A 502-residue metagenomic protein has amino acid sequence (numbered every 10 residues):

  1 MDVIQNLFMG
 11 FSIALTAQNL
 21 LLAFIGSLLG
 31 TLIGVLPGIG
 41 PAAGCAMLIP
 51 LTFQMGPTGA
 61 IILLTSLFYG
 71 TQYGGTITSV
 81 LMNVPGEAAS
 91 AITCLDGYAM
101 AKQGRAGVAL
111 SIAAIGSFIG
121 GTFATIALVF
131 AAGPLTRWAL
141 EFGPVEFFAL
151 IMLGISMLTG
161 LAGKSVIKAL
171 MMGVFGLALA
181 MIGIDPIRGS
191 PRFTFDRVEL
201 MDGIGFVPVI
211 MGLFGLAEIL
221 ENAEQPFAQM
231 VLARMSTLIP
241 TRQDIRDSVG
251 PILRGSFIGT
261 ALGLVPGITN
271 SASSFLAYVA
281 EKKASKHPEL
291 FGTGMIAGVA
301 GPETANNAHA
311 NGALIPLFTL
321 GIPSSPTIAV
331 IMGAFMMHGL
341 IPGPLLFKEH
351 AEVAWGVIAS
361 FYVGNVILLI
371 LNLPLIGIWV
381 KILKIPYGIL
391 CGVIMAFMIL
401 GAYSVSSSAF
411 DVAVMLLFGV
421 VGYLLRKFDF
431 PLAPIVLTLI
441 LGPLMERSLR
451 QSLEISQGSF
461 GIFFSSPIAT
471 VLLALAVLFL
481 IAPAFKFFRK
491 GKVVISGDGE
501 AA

Functional and structural regions predicted by a protein language model:
M1-A60, P191-M295, V380, F397-Y403 (+4 more regions): Helix-loop-helix hairpins and the membrane-proximal interhelical loops of multi-pass alpha-helical transport proteins
S27-P41, T71-N83, L158-G163, F257-P266 (+3 more regions): Transmembrane alpha-helix interface/packing and boundary motifs in multi-pass membrane proteins, characterized by
I33-A42, V80-A91, F123-A127, L262-S271 (+4 more regions): Short helix-coil transition sites and intra-membrane helix breaks within transmembrane domains of multi-pass
P41-L51, L64, S79-A99, F130 (+6 more regions): Re-entrant/interfacial helical elements at transmembrane boundaries that shape and gate the permeation pathway
M47, L81-V108, P134, G143 (+4 more regions): Flexible loop linkers connecting adjacent transmembrane helices in multi-pass alpha-helical membrane transporters
T58-I62, A99-G116, K286-G298, P326-A329 (+1 more regions): Membrane-interface alpha-helices at helix entry/exit sites of multi-pass transporters
F68-V80, G86, M295-L320, S324 (+1 more regions): A structural-propensity feature for long, helix-poor, extended segments
S111-F227, M337-G491: Membrane-embedded alpha-helical modules
